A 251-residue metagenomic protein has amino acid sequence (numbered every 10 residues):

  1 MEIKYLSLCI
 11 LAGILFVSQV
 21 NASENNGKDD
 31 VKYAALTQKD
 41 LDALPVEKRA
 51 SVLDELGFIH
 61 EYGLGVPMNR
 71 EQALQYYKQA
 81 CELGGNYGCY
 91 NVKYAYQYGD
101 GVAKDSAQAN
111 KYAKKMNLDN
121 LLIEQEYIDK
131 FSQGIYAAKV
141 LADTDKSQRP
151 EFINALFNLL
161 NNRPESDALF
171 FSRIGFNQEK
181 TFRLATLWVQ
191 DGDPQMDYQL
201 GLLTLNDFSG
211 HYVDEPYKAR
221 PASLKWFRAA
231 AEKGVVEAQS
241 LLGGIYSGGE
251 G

Functional and structural regions predicted by a protein language model:
M1-E24: Classical Sec-dependent N-terminal signal peptides that target proteins to the secretory pathway
V46, L64-M68, E82, Y98-K104 (+6 more regions): Short coil/turn and helix-start
A50-S51, N86-G88, P194-M196, V236-A238: Helix-start (N-cap) detector for alpha-helical repeat units in TPR-like alpha-solenoids, especially tetratricopeptide
L53-Y62, N91-Y98, A137, N158 (+3 more regions): Hydrophobic face of amphipathic alpha-helices that form TPR/SEL1-like repeat modules and related alpha-solenoid
K104-L121: TPR/TPR-like (Sel1-like) alpha-helical repeat modules
